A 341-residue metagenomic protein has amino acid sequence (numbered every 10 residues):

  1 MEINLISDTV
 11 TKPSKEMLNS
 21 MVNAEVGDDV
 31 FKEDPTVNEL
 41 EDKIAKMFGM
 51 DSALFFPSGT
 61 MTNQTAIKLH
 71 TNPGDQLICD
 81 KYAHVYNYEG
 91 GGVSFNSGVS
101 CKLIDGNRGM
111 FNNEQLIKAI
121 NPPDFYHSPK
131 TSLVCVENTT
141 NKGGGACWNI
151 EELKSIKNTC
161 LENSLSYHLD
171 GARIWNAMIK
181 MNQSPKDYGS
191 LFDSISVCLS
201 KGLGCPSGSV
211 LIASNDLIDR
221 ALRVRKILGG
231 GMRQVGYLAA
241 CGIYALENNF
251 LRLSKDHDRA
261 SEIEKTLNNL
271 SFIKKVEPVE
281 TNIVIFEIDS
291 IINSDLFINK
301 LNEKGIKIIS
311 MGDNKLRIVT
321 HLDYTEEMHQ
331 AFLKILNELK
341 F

Functional and structural regions predicted by a protein language model:
M1-D289, D295-N299, K304, I309-Y324 (+2 more regions): Conserved PLP-enzyme active-site core in the AAT-like
